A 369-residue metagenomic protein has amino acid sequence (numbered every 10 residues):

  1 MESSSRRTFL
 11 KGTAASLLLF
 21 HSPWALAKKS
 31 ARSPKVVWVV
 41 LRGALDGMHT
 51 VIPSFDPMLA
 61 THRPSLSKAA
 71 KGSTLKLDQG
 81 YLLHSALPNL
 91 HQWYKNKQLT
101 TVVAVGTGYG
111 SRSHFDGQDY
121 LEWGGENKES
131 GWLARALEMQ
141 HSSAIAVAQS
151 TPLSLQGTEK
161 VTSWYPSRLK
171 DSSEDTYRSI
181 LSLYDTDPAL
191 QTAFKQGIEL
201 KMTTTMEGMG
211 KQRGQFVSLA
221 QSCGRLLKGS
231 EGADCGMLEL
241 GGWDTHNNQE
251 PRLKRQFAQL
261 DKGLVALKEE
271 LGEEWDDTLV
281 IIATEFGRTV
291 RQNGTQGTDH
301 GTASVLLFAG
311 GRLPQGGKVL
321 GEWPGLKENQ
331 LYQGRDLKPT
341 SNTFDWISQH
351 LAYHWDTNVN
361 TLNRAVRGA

Functional and structural regions predicted by a protein language model:
E2-E270, R291, F308-A369: Feature for exported/extracytoplasmic and membrane-associated proteins, marking the mature portion
A104, Q296-G297: Mature extracellular/periplasmic domains of secretome proteins
A233-C235, A283, G301-S304: Active-site lining segments that contact anionic ligands and/or coordinate catalytic metals
L264, L271-G294, H300: Metal-dependent active-site segment of extracytoplasmic phospho-/sulfohydrolases and closely related
